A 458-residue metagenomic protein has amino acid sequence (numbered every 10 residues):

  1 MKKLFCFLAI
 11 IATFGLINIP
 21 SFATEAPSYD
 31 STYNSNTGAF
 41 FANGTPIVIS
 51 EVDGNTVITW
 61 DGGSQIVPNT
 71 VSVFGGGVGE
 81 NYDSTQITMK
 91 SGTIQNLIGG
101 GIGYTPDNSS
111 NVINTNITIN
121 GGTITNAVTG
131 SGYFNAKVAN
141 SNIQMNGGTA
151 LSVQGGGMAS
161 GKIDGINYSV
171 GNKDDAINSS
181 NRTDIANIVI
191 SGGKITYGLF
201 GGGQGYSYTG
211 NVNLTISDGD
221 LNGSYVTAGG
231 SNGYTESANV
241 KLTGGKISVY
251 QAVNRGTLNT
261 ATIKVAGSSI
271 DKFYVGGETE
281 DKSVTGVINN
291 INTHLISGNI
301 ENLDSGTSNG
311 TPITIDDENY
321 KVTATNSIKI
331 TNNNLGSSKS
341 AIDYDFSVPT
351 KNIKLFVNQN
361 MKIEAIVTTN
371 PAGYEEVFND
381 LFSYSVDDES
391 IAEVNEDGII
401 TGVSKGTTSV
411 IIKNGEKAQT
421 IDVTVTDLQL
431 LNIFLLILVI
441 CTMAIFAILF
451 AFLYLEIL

Functional and structural regions predicted by a protein language model:
M1-L4, E456-I457: Positively charged n-region of N-terminal signal peptides that target proteins for export
L8-L16: Bacterial N-terminal signal peptides
I17-A26: Sec-dependent signal peptide cleavage junction
A26-F41: Boundary/junction segments of secreted and surface-exposed precursor proteins
Y33, E51, M89, V394-N395: Generic beta-strand structural signal
F40-S72, G76-N96, I102-A127, Y133-S152 (+6 more regions): Surface-exposed loop/turn motifs in large extracellular/passenger domains
I342-L453: Extracytoplasmic soluble-region selector
